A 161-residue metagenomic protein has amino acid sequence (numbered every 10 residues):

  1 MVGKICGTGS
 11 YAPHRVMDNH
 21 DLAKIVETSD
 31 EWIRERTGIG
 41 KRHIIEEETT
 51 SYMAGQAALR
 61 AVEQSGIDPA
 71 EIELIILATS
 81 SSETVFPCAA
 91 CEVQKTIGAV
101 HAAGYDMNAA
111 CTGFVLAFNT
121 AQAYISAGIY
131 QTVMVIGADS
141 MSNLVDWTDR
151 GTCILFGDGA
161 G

Functional and structural regions predicted by a protein language model:
M1-E73, I97: Conserved "HGTGT" condensation-loop signature of ketosynthase/thiolase-family condensing enzymes that catalyze
K4, I76, D106: Conserved beta-strand segments that form the floor/walls of ligand-binding pockets within enzyme and binding domains
D18, H43, A78, A102 (+1 more regions): Residue-level detector of alpha-helix boundaries and kinks
E48, S80-E83: Short, surface-exposed acidic/glycine-rich loop or hinge patches that mediate macromolecular interfaces
L59, E63-A70, S82-G161: Acyl-thioester C-C bond-transforming condensing/cleaving domain
L74-S80: Short glycine-rich or small-residue beta-strand-to-loop segments that form or flank ligand, phosphate, metal/Fe-S
